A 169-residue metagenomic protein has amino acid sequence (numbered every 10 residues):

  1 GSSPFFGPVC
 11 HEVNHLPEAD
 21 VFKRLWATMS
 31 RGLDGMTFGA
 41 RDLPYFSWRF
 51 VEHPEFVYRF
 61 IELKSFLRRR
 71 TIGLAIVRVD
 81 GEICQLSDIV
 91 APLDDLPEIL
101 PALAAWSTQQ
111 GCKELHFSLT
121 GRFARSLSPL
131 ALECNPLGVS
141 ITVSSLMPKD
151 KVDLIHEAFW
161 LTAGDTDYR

Functional and structural regions predicted by a protein language model:
G1-D88: Amide-forming acyltransferase catalytic core, primarily the GNAT-like/NAT-type and related acyltransferase folds
G1-H11, L74-P97, P101-R169: Active-site/acyl-donor-binding loops of N-acyltransferases
